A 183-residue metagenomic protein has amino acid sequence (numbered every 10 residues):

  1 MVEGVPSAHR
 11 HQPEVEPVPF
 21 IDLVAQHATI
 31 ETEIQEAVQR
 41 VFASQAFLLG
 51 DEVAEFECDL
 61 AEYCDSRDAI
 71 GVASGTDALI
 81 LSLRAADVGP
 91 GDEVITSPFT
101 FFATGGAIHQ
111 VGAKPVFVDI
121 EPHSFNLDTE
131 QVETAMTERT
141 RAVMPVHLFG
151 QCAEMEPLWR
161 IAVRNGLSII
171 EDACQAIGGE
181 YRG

Functional and structural regions predicted by a protein language model:
M1-A46, D51: N-terminal "arm"/small-domain region of PLP-dependent enzymes with the aminotransferase-like
F20-D22, A73, M144-V146: Short beta-strand segments
Q35, Q39, E57-A61, I80 (+4 more regions): Solvent-exposed, non-membrane alpha-helical residues enriched in polar/charged side chains
F42-E93, G106-V111, V116-D119: Phosphate-binding glycine-rich loop
L60, A173-C174: Active-site His/Glu-centered metal-binding helix of metallohydrolases
R84-A173, E180: PLP-dependent aminotransferase-like
